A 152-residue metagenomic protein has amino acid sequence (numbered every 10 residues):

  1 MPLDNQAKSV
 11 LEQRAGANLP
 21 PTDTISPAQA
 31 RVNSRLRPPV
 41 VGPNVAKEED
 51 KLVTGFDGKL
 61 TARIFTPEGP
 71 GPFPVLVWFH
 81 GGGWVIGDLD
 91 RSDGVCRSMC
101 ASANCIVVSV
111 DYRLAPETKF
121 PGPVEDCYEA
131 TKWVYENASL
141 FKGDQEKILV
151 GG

Functional and structural regions predicted by a protein language model:
M1-I64: A glycine/proline-hinged amphipathic helix-loop "lid/cap" segment that gates access to hydrophobic ligand pockets
P72-G82: Short beta-strand element of the alpha/beta-hydrolase
P74, I106, K147-L149: Proline-centered loop/turn at the N-terminus of a beta-strand
L89-V110: Short amphipathic alpha-helix adjacent to the substrate-entry channel of hydrolases
D111-A115: Short beta-to-alpha linker loops that shape the active-site pocket of alpha/beta-hydrolase fold enzymes
T118-L140: Alpha/beta-hydrolase active-site loop
Y135-G151: Gly/Ser-rich "nucleophile elbow"/oxyanion-hole loop immediately N-terminal to the catalytic nucleophile in hydrolases
